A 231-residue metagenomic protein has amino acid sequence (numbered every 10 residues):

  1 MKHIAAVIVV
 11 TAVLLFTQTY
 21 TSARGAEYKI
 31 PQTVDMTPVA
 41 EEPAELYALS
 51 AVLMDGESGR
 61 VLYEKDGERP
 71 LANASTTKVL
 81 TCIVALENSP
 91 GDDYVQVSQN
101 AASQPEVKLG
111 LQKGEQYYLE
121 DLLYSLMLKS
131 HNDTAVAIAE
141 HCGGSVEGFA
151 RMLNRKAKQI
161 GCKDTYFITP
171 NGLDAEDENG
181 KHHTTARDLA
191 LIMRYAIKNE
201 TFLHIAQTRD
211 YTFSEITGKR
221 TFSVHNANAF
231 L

Functional and structural regions predicted by a protein language model:
M1-V10: Positively charged n-region of N-terminal signal peptides that target proteins for export
A6-V7, L15-S75, G91-D93, A150: Beta-lactamase-like hydrolase cores
A26-V39, A44-L46, S145-L231: Penicillin-recognizing serine hydrolase domain
R60, V79, I83, E87 (+7 more regions): Solvent-exposed, polar/charged alpha-helical surfaces in well-ordered, non-transmembrane soluble domains, broadly
Y63-V84, Y94-V95, Y117-S125: Short active-site loop at a secondary-structure junction that contains or immediately precedes the catalytic residue(s)
E87-N100, E200-R209: Short, well-structured active-site flanking segments
Q96-K108, Y211-E215: Acidic helix-start/capping segments at beta-turn-to-alpha-helix junctions
Q104-I138, V224-L231: Conserved catalytic neighborhood of penicillin-recognizing serine enzymes
